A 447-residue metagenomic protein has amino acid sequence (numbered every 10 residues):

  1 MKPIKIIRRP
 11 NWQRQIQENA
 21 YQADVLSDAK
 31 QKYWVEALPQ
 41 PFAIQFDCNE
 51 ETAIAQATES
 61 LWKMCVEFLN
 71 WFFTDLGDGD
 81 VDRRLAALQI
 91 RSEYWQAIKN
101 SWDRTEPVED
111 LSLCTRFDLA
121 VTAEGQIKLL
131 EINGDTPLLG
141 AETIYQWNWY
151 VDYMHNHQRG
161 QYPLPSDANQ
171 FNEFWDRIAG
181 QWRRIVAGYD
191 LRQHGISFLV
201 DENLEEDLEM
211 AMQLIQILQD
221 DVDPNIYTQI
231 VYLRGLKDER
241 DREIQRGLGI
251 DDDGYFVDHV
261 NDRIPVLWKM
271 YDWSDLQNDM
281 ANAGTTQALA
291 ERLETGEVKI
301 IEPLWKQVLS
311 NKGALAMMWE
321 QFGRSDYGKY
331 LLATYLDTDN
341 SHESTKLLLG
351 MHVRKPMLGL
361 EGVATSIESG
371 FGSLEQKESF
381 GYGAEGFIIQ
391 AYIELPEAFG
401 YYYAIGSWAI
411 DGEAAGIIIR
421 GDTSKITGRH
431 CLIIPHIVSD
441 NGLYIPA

Functional and structural regions predicted by a protein language model:
M1-A447: Preference for protein termini
